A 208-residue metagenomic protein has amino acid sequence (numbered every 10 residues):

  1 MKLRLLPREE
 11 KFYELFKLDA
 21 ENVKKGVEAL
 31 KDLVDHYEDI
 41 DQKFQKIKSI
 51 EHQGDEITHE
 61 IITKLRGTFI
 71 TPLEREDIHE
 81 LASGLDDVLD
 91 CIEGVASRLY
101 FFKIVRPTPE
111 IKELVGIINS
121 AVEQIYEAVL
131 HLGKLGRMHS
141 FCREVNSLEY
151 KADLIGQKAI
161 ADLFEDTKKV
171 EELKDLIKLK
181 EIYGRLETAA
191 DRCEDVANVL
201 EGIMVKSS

Functional and structural regions predicted by a protein language model:
M1-S208: Cytosolic, long alpha-helical scaffolding segments
